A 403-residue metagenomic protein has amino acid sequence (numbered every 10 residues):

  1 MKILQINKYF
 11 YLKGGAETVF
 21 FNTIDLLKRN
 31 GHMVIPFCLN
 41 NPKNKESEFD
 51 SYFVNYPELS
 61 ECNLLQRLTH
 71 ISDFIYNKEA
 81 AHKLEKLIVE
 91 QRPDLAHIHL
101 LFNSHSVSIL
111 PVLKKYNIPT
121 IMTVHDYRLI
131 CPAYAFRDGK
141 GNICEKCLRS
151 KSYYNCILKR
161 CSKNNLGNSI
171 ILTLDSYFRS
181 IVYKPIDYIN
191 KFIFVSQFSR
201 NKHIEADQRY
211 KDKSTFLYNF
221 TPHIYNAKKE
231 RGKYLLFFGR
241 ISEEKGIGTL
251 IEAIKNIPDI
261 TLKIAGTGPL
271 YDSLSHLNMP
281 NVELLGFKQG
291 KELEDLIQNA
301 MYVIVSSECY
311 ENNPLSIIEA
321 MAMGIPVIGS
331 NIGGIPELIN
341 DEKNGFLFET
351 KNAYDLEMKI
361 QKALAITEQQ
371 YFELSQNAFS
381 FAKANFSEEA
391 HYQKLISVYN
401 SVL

Functional and structural regions predicted by a protein language model:
M1-K43, V89-Q91, Y116-P119, E252-K255: N-terminal subdomain of nucleotide-sugar transferases
L129, R149-N226: Donor nucleotide-sugar binding/catalytic pocket of nucleotide-sugar-dependent glycosyltransferases
I193, N219-H223, A227-K245, I251-K255 (+1 more regions): Conserved donor-binding/catalytic core segment of Leloir-type glycosyltransferases
D272-K291: Nucleotide-activated donor-binding/catalytic signature segment of Leloir-type glycosyltransferases, i.e., the conserved
Q298-N312, I325: Acidic donor-binding loop of glycosyltransferase active sites
I317-I318, I332-E342, F346-L347: Short acidic/histidine- and often glycine-rich active-site loop of Leloir-type glycosyltransferases that engages
D341-E342, F346-A353, K362-E368: Conserved acidic donor-binding segment of nucleotide-sugar-dependent glycosyltransferases
Q369-N385, H391-S397: A short, well-ordered alpha-helix in the C-terminal region of glycosyltransferases
